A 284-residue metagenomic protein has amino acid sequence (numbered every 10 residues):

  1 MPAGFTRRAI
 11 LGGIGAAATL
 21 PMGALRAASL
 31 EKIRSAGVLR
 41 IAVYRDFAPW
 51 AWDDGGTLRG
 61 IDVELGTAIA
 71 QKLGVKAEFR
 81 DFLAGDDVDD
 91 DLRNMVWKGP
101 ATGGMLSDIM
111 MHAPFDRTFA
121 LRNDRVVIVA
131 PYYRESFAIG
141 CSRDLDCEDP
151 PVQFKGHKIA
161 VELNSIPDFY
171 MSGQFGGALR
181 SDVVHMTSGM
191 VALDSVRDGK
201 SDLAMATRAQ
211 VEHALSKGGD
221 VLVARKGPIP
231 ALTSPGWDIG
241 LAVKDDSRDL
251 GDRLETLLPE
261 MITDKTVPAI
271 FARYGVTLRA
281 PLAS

Functional and structural regions predicted by a protein language model:
P2-A3, A9-R26: N-terminal export signals
K32-S107: Extracytoplasmic small-molecule ligand-binding "clamshell" domains of the periplasmic binding protein/Venus flytrap
R45, Y133-G140, S216-E255, G275-S284: Periplasmic-binding protein-like
D46-P49, A84-D86, F115-F119, L145-C147 (+3 more regions): Solvent-exposed loop/turn segments at secondary-structure junctions within structured extracellular/periplasmic domains
G66-K72, R143-L145, V152, G156-K158 (+2 more regions): Extended ligand-binding regions for polar small-molecule ligands
T67, Q71-D81, A130, N164-M186 (+3 more regions): Ligand-binding cleft/hinge of the Venus flytrap
F79-V152: Acidic, polar ligand-binding/catalytic clefts
M111-R122, Y170-Q174, R197-P235: A ligand-binding cleft/hinge motif common to bilobed small-molecule-binding domains
